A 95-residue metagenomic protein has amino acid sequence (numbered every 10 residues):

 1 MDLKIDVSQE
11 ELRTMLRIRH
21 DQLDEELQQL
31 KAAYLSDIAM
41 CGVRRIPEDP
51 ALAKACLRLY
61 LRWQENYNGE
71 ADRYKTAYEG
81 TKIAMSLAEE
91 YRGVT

Functional and structural regions predicted by a protein language model:
M1-M15: Short, intrinsically disordered N-terminal pre-domain segments
E10, I38, K75-E79: Short, functionally important structural connectors and interaction interfaces within domains
R13-Q22, L35-I46: Structural recognition of short helix-loop-helix hairpins that underlie histone-fold modules
M15, L23, L30, E48-T95: Short loop/turn elements at secondary-structure junctions
